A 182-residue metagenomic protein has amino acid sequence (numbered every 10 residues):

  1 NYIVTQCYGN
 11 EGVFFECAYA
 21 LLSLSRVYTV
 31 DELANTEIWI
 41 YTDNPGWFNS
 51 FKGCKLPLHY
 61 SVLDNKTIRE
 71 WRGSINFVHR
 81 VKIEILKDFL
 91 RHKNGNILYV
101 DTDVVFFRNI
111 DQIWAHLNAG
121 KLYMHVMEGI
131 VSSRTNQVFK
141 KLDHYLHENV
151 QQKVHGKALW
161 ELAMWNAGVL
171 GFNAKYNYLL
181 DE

Functional and structural regions predicted by a protein language model:
N1-W71, H92-K93: N-terminal anchoring/stem segment of glycosyltransferases
Y8-N10, P45-W47, V104-F106, G129-V131 (+2 more regions): Short, solvent-exposed loop/turn segments at secondary-structure junctions
V13, S74-V81: A short, glycine-/small-residue-rich helix N-cap motif at loop->alpha-helix starts within glycosyltransferase
R26, V30-D31, K87-L98, N173-L180: Secondary-structure boundary elements
I68-S74, V131-V138: Short, charged, surface-exposed secondary-structure boundary motifs
K82-R134: GT-A fold catalytic core of metal-dependent nucleotide-sugar glycosyltransferases, centered on the diacidic
Y145-W160: Short, flexible, basic/aromatic active-site loop/helix in glycosyltransferases
K157-E182: Catalytic core and acceptor-binding pocket of nucleotide-sugar-dependent glycosyltransferases
